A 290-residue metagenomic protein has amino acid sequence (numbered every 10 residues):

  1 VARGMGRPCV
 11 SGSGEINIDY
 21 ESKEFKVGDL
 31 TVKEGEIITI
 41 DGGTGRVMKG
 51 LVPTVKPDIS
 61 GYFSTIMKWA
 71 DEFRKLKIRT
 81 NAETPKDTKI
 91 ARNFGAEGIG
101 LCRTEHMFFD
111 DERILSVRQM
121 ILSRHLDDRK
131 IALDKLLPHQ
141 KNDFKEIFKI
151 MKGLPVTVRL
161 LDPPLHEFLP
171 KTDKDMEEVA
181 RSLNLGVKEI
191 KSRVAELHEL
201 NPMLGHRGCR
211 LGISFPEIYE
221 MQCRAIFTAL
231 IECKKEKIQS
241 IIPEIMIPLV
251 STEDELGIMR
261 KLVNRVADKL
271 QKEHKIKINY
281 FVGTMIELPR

Functional and structural regions predicted by a protein language model:
V1-L30: Conformationally flexible catalytic loops at phosphate/diphosphate-handling active centers
T44, I59-R290: Conserved alpha/beta-domain cores
T44-V52: Short, Lys/Arg- and Gly-enriched loop/turn segments at beta-strand edges
V55-P57: A short local loop/turn or secondary-structure capping micro-motif enriched for an aromatic residue
